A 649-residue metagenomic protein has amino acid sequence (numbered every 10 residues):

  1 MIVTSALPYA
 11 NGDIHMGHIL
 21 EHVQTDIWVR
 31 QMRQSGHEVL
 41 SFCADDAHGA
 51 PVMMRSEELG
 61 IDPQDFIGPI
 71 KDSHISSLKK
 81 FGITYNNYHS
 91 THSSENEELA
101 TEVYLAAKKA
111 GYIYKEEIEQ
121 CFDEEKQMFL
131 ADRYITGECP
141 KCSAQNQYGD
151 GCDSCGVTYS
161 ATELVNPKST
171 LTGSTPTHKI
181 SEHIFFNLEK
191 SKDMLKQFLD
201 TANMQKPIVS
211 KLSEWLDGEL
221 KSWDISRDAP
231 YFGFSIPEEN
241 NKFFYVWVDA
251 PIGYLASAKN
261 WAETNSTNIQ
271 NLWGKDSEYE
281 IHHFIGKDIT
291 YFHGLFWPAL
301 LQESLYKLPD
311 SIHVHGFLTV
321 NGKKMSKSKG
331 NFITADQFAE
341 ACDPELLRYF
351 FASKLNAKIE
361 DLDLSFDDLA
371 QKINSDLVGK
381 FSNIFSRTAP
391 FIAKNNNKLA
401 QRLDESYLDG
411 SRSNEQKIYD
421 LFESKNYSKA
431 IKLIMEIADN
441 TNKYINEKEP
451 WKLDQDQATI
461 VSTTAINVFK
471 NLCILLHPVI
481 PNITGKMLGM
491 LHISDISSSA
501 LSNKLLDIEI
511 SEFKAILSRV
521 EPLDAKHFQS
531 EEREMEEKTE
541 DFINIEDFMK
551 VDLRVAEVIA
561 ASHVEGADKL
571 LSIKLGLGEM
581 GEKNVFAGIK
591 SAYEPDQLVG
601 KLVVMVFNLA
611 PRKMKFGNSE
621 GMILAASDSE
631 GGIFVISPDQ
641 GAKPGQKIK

Functional and structural regions predicted by a protein language model:
M1-C43, E95-L99, C142, V165-K394 (+1 more regions): Structured secondary-structure scaffolds
M1-K196: N-terminal, positively charged nucleic-acid-binding surface of large information/translation enzymes
P8-Y9, A47, Q147, S191 (+13 more regions): Short, glycine-/Ser/Thr-/acidic-enriched flexible segments
F81-I83, S277, T319, S328-G330 (+4 more regions): Short acidic (Asp/Glu) and glycine-rich catalytic loops that position anionic groups and cofactors
S311-V314, L488-G489, S572: Beta-strand segments within the central parallel beta-sheet cores of soluble alpha/beta enzyme folds
D368-D404, G410-E509, V606: Helix-rich, typically C-terminal accessory recognition domains appended to large enzymatic cores
M487-M549: Intrinsic disorder at enzyme termini
R533-K649: Phosphate-backbone binding interfaces of nucleic-acid-interacting proteins
